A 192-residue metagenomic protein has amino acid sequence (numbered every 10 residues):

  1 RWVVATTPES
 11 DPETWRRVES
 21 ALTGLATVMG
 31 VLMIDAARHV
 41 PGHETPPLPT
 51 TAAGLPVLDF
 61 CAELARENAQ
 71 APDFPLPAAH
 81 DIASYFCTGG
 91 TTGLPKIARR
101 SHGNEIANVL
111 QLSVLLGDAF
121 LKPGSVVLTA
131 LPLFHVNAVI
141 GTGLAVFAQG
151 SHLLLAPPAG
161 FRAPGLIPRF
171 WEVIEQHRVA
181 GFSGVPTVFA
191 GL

Functional and structural regions predicted by a protein language model:
R1-A62: Structural core segment of the AMP-binding/adenylate-forming
R1-E13, E19-S20, K96-R99, T129 (+1 more regions): Short beta-strand->loop structural element characteristic of the AMP-binding/adenylate-forming
W2, A21-L32, S125-L128, L154 (+2 more regions): Conserved helix-loop-beta element of the AMP-binding
E9, A37-R38, A69, L133 (+1 more regions): Flexible, active-site-proximal loop/turn residues at the rims of small-molecule/cofactor binding pockets and catalytic
R38, T50-C87, L94, A119-V126: Conserved pre-ATP/AMP-binding loop-to-beta segment of ANL
E63-Q70, A83, A98-K122, F189-L192: Conserved structural elements of the adenylate-forming
G90-T91, G150: Conserved G/P- and acidic residue-centered "switch" motifs that form tight phosphate/ATP-binding loops in soluble
I106-V126, V136-A180, A190: Conserved AMP-binding/adenylation subdomain of ANL enzymes
